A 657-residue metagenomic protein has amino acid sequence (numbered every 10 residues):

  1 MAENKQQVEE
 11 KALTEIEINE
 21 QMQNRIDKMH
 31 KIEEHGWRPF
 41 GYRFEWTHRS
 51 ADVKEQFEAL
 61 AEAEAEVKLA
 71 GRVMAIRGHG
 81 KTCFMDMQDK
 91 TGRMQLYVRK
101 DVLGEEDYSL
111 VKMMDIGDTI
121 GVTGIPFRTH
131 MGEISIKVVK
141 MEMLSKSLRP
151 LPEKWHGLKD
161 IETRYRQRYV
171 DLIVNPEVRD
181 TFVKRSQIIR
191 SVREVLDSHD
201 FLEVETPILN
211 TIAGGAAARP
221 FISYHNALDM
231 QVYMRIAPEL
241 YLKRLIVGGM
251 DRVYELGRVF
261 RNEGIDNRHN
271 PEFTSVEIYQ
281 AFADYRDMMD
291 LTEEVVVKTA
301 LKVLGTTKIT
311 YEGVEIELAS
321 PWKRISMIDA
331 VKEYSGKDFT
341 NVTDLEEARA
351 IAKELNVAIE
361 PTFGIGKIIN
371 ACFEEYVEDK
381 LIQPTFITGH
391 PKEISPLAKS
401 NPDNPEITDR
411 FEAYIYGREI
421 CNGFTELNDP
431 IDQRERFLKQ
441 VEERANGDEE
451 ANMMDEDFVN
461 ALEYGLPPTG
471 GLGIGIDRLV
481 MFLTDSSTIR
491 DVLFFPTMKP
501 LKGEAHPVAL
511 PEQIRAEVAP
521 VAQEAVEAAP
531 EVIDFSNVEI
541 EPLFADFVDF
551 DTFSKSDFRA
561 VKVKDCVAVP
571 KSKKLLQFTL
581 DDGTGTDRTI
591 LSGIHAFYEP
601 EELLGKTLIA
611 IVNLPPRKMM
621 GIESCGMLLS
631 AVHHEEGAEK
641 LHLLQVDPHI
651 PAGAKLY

Functional and structural regions predicted by a protein language model:
M1-F544, T552-A560, T584-T586, A596 (+2 more regions): Class II aminoacyl-tRNA synthetase catalytic cores and aaRS-like
H79-D86, P570-T579: Short aromatic-glycine-enriched beta-strand elements
V548-L576: C-terminal accessory/binding modules appended to enzymatic or scaffolding proteins
K574-D581, R588-G593: Short beta-strand segments
